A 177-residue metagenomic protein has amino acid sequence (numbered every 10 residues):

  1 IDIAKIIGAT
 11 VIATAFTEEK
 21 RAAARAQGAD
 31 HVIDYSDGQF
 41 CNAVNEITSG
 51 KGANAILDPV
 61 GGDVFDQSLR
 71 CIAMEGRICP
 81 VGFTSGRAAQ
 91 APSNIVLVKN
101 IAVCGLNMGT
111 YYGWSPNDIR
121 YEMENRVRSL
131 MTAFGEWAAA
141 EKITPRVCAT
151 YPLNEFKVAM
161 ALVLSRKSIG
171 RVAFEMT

Functional and structural regions predicted by a protein language model:
I1-G38: Mid-domain Rossmann-like dinucleotide-binding core that forms the NAD(H)/NADP(H) cofactor-binding site
R25, N45, V96-L97: Alpha4-beta5-alpha5 "output face"
A29, G52-A53, I143, F156: Local beta-strand N-terminus motif with an aromatic residue
I33, N54-L57, C79: N-terminal Rossmann-like NAD(P) cofactor-binding module of classical short-chain dehydrogenase/reductase
Q39-G50: Short amphipathic alpha-helix with an adjacent loop that forms part of the alpha/beta core around
S49, A73, L164: Short conserved AdoMet
D63-K142, S168, A173-T177: Glycine-rich phosphate-binding loop and adjacent beta-alpha segment of Rossmann(oid) nucleotide-cofactor-binding
F134, F156-A159: Non-catalytic, hydrophobic alpha-helical segments
